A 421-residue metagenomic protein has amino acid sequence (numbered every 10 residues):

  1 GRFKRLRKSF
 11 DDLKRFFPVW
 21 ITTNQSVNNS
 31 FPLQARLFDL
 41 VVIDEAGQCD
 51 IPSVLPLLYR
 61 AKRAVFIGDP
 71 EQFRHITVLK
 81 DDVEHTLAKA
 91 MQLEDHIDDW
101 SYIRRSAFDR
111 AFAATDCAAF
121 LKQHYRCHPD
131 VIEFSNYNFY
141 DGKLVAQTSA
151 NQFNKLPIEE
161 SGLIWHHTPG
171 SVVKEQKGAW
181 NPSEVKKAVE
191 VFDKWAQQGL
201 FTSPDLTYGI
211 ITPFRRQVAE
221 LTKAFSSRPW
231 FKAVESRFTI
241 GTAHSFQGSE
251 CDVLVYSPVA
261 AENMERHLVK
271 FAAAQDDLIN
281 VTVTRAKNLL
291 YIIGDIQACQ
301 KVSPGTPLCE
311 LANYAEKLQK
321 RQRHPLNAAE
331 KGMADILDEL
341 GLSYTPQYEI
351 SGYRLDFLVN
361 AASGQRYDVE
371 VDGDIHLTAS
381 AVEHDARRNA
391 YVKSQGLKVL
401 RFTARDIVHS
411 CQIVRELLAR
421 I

Functional and structural regions predicted by a protein language model:
G1-L37: Conserved helicase NTPase catalytic core signature
R36-D50, V65: SF2 helicase catalytic motif II
C49-D95, W100-S101: Signature of the SF2 helicase/ATPase Hel1-core->accessory helical subdomain module
K80-A119, N136, P229, E265-Y348 (+3 more regions): Helicase C-terminal subdomain and adjacent C-terminal extension
D95, Y102-V172, K177: Interdomain helical connector at the RecA1-RecA2 junction of SF1/SF2 helicase-like NTPases
D141-K223: Conserved helicase/translocase motor-coupling segment
K194-I211, R215-T284, N288-L289, I293-V302 (+1 more regions): Conserved helicase C-terminal RecA-like lobe
R354-A390, S394, T403-I407: Short beta-strand-loop-alpha-helix junction that forms the active-site gateway of nucleic-acid-processing nucleases
